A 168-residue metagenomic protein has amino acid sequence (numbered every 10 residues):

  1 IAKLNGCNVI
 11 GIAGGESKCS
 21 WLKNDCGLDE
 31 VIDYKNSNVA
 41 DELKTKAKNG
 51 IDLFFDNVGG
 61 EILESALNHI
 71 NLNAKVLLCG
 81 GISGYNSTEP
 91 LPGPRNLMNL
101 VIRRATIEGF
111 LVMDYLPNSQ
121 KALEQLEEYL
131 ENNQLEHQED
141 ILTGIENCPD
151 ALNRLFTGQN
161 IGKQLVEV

Functional and structural regions predicted by a protein language model:
I1-S37: Mid-domain Rossmann-like dinucleotide-binding core that forms the NAD(H)/NADP(H) cofactor-binding site
L28, N49-I51: Local beta-strand N-terminus motif with an aromatic residue
E30-K35, I141-N147: Short acidic-hydrophobic, aromatic-tinged amphipathic segments that line or gate anion-handling sites
I32, D52-F55: N-terminal Rossmann-like NAD(P) cofactor-binding module of classical short-chain dehydrogenase/reductase
N38-N49: Short amphipathic alpha-helix with an adjacent loop that forms part of the alpha/beta core around
K48, N71, N160: Short conserved AdoMet
E61-L135, V168: Glycine-rich phosphate-binding loop and adjacent beta-alpha segment of Rossmann(oid) nucleotide-cofactor-binding
Q134-I141, P149-V168: C-terminal capping/lid region of NAD(P)-dependent oxidoreductase domains
